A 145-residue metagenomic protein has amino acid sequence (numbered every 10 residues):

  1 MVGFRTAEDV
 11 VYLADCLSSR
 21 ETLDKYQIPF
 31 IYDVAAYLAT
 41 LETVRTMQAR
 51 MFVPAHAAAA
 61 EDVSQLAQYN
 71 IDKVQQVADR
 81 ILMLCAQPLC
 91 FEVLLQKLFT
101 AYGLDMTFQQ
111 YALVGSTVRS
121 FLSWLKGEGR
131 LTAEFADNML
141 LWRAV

Functional and structural regions predicted by a protein language model:
M1-A78: Metallo-beta-lactamase
M83-V145: C-terminal regulatory/interaction regions
